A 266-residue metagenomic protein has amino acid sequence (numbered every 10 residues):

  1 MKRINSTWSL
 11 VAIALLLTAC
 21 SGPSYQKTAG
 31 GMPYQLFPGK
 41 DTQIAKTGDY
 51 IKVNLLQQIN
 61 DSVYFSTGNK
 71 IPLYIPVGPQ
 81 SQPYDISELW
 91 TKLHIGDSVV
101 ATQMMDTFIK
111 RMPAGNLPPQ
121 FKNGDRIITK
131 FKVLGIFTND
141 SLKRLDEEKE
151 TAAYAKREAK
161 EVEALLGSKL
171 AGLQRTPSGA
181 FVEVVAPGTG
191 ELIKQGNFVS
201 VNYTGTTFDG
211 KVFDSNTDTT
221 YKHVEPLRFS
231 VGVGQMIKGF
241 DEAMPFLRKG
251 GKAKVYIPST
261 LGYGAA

Functional and structural regions predicted by a protein language model:
M1-T18: Sec-dependent bacterial lipoprotein signal peptides
C20-A266: Cross-family detector of peptidyl-prolyl cis-trans isomerase
